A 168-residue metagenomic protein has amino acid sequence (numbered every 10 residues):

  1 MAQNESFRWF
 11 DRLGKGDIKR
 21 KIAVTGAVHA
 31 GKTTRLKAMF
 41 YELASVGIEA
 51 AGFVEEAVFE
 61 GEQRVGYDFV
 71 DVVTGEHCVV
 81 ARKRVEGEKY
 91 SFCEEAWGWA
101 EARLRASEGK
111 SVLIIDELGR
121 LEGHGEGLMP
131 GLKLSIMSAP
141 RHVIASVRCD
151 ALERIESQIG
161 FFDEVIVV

Functional and structural regions predicted by a protein language model:
A2-G16: Pre-Walker A adenine-sensing motif
K21: Walker A (P-loop) ATP-phosphate-binding motif of ABC ATPase nucleotide-binding domains
V24: Hydrophobic anchor at the beta1->P-loop junction of P-loop NTPases
V28: The conserved Walker
K32: Conserved lysine of the Walker
K37, Y41-K89: N-terminal phosphate/diphosphate-binding loop that engages ATP/GTP or pyrophosphate donors across diverse enzyme folds
V85-K133: Phosphate-binding/switch loop-helix module in NTP-utilizing enzymes
K110, L118-V168: Replace "adjacent to P-loop NTPase cores in ATP/GTP-dependent enzymes" with "adjacent to NTP-binding cores
